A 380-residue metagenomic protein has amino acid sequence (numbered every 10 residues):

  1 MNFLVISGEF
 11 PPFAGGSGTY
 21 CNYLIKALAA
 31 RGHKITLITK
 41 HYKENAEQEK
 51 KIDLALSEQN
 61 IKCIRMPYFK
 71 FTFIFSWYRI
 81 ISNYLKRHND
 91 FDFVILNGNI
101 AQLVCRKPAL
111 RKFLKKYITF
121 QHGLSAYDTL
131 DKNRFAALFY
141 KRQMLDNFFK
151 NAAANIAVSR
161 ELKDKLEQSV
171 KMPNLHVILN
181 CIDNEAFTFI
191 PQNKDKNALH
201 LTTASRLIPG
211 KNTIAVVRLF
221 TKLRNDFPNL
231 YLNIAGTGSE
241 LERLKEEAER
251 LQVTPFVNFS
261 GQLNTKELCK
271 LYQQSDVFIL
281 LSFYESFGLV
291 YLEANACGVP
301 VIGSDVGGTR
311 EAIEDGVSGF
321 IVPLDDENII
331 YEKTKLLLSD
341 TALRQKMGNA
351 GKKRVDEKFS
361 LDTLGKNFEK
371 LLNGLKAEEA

Functional and structural regions predicted by a protein language model:
S7, N45, S76-R79, F93-A126: An aromatic- and histidine-rich active-site surface loop
A137-N155: Membrane-proximal helix-turn-helix segments that form the acceptor-binding/catalytic region of lipid-linked
E161, C181: Carbohydrate-associated surface elements
N193-F220, R224, N233: Conserved donor-binding/catalytic core segment of Leloir-type glycosyltransferases
Q262-L263, K270-S275: Short alpha-helical donor nucleotide-sugar binding micro-motif in glycosyltransferases
F283: Aromatic "clamp/platform" in nucleotide-sugar-dependent glycosyltransferases that forms part of the donor/acceptor
P300-G303, I313: Short hydrophobic beta-strand element within catalytic cores of glycosyltransferases and related nucleotide-activated
D315-G316, F320-E327, L336-T341: Conserved acidic donor-binding segment of nucleotide-sugar-dependent glycosyltransferases
